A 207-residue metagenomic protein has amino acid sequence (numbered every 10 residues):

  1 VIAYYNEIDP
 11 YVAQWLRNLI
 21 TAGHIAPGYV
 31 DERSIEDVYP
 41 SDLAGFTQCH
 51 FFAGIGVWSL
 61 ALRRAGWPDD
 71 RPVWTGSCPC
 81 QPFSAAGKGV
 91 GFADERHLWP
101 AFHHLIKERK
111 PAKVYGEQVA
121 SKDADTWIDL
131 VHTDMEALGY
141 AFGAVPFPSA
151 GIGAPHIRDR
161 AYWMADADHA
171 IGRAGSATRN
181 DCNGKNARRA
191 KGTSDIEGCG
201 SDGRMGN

Functional and structural regions predicted by a protein language model:
V1-F46, I55-W58: S-adenosyl-L-methionine
S41-T47, R63-V73, C78-N207: Class I S-adenosyl-L-methionine
F51: Conserved beta-strand/loop positions that form the S-adenosyl-L-methionine
